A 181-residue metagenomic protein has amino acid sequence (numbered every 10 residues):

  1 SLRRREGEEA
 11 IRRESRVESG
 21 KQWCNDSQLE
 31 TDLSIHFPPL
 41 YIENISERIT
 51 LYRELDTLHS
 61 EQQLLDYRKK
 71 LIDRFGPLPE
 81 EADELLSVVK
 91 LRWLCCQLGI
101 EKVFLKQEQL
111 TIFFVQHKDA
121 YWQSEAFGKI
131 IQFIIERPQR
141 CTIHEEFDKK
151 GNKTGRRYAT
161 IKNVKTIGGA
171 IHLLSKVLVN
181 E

Functional and structural regions predicted by a protein language model:
S1-E181: Accessory helical-bundle/CTD segments and flexible terminal tails appended to RecA-like ATPase motors
